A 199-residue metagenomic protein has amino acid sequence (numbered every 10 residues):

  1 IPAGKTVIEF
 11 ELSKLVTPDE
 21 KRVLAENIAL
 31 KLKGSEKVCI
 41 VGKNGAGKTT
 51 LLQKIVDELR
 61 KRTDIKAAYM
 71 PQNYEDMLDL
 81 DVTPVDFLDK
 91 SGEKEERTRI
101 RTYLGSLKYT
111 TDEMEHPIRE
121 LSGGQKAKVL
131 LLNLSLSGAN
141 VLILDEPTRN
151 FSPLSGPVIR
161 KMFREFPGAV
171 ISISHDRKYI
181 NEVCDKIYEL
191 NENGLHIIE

Functional and structural regions predicted by a protein language model:
P2-E199: ABC ATP-binding cassette signature C-motif
